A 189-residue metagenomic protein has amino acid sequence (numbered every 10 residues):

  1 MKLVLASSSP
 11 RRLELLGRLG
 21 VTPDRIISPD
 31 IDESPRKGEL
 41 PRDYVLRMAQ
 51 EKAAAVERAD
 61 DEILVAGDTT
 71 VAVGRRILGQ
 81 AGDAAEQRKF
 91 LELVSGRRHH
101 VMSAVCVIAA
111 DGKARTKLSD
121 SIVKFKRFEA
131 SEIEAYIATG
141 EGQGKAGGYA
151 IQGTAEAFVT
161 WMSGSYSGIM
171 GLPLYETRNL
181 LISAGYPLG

Functional and structural regions predicted by a protein language model:
M1-V21: N-terminal beta1-alpha1 ligand-phosphate binding loop
K2-V4, L40-G189: Anionic-ligand binding patches
S8, P29, A110: Cofactor-binding loop segments of dinucleotide-utilizing enzymes, especially the Rossmann-like FAD- and NAD(P)+-binding
R11, D32-S34, K113: Surface-exposed, flexible loop/turn segments at secondary-structure boundaries
R18-L19, S34, R97: Short acidic/polar alpha-helix capping motifs at helix-coil junctions
P23-S34: A short beta-strand-loop structural module common to alpha/beta enzyme folds
